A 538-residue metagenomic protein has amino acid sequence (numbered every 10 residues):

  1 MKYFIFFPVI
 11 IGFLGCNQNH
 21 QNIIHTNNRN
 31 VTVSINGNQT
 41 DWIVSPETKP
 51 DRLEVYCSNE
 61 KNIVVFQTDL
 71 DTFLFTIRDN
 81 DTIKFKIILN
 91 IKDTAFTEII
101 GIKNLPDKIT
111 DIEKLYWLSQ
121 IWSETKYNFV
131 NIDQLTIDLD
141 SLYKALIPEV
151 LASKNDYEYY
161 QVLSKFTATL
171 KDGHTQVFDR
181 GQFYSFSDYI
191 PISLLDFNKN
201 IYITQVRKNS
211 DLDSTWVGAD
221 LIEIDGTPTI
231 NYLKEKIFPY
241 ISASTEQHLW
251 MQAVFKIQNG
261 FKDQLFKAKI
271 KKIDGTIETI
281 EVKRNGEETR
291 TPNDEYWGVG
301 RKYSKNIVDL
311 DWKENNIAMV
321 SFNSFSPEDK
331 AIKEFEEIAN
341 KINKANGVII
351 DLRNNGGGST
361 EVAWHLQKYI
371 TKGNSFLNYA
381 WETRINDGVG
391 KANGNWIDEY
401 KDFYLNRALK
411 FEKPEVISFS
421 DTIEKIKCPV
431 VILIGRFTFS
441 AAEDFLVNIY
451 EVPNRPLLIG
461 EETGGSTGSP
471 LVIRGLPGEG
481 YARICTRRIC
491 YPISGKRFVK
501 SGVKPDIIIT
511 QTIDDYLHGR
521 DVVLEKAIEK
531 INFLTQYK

Functional and structural regions predicted by a protein language model:
L14-G15: C-terminal motif of bacterial Sec signal peptides marking the signal peptidase cleavage site
H20-H25, R78, N90-V348, L352-E382 (+5 more regions): Flexible, low-complexity junctional segments that flank or bridge functional domains
N22-D41: Pro/Thr/Ser/Gly-rich low-complexity, intrinsically disordered linker/stalk tracts
S45-V55: Solvent-exposed loop/turn segments flanking beta-strands in beta-repeat/beta-sandwich domains
R52, T72, D81-T82, D93-T94 (+3 more regions): Coil residues (strongly favoring Ser/Thr
V64-D69: Short beta-strand segments within Ig-like beta-sandwich modules, predominantly Fibronectin type-III
G357-P429, G468-I473, T486-R488, P492 (+1 more regions): Gly/Ser/Thr-rich loop/hinge elements
